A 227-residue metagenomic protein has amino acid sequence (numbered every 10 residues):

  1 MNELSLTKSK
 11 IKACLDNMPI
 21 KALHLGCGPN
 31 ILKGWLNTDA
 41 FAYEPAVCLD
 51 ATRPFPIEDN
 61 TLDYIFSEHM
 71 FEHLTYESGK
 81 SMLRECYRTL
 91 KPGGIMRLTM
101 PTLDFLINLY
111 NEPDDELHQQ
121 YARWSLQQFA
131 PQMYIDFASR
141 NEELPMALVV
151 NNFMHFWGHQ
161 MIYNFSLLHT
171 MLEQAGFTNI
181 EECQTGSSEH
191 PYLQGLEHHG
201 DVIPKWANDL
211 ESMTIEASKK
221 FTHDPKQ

Functional and structural regions predicted by a protein language model:
M1, D224-Q227: Short intrinsically disordered terminal tails
M1-C14: Class I SAM-dependent methyltransferase Rossmann-like catalytic core, especially the SAM/SAH-binding loop
L6-T7, L49, S81, Y163: Short, conserved clusters of charged catalytic residues that mark active-site and nucleotide-handling motifs
A13-D16, F55: Glycine-rich helix-loop-beta junction characteristic of Rossmann-like nucleotide cofactor-binding loops
C14, D59, D63, W206: Residue-level marker of regulatory loop/turn positions in helix-turn-helix DNA-binding domains and in histidine
I20-N108, I215-F221: Conserved SAM-binding loop
S78-E85, K91, I95-P225: S-adenosyl-L-methionine-dependent methyltransferase catalytic module, highlighting the catalytic core
